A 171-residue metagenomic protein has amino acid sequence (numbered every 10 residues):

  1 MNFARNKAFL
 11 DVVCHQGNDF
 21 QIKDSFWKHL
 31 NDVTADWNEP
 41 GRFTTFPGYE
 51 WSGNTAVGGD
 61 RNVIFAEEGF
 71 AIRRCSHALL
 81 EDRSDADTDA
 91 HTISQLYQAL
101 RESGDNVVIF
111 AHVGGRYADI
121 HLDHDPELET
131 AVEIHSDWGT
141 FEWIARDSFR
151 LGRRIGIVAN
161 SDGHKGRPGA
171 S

Functional and structural regions predicted by a protein language model:
M1-S171: Extended, charged catalytic domains and RNA/DNA-binding interfaces, predominantly in divalent-metal-using enzymes
